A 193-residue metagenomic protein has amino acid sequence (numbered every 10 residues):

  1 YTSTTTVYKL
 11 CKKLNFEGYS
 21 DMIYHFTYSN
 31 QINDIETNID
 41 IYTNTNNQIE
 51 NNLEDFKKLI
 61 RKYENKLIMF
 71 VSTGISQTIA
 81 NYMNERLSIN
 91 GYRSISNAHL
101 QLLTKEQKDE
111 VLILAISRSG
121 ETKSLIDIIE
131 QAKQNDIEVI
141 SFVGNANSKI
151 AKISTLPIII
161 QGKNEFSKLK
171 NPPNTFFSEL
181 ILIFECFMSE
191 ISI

Functional and structural regions predicted by a protein language model:
Y1-L59: HTH-adjacent hinge/linker in prokaryotic transcriptional regulators
Y63-S192: Glycine-rich phosphate-binding loops that contact phosphosugars or nucleotide phosphates
